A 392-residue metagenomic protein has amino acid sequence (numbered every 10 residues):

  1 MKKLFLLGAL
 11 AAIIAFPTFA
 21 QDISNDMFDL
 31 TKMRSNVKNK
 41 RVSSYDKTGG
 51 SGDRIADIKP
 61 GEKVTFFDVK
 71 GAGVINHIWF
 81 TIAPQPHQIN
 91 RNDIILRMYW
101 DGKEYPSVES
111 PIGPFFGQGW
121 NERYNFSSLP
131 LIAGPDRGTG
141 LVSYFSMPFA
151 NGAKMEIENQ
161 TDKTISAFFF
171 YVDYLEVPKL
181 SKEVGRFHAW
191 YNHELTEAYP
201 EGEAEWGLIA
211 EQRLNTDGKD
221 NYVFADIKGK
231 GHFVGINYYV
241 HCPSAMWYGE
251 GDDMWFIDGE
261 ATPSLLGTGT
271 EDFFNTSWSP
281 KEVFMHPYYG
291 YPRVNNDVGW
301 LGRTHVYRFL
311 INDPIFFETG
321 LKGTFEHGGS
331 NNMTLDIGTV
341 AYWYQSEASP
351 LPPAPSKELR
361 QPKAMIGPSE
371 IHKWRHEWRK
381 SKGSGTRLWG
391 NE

Functional and structural regions predicted by a protein language model:
M1-L4: Positively charged n-region of N-terminal signal peptides that target proteins for export
L7-P17: Bacterial N-terminal signal peptides
Q21-E392: Beta-strand-centric surfaces of beta-sandwich/beta-rich domains
